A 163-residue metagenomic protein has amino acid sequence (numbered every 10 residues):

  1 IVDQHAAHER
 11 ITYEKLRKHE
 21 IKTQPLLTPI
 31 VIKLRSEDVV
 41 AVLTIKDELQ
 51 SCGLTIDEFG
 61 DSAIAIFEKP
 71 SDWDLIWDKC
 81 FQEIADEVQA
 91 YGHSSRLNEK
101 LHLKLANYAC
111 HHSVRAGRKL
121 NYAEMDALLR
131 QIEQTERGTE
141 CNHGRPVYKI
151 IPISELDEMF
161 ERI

Functional and structural regions predicted by a protein language model:
I1-I163: Long, charged low-complexity intrinsically disordered regions
